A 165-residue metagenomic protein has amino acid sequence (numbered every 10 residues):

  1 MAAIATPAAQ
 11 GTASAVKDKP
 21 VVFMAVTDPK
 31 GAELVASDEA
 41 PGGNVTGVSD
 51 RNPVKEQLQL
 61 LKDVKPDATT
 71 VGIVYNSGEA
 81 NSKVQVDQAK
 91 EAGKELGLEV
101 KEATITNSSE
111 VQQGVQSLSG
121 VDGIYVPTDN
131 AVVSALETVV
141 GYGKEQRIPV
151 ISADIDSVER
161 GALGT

Functional and structural regions predicted by a protein language model:
M1, T69, D122, L163: Conserved acidic residues
M1-A36, D129-K144, I148-I151: Beta-alpha junction/loop-to-helix N-cap segments that form part of ligand/metal-binding clefts
A3-A5, T12, D18, V22 (+5 more regions): Extracytoplasmic/periplasmic mature domains of Sec-exported, cell-envelope-associated bacterial proteins
P7-Q10, T27-G31, N52-V54, S77-N81 (+3 more regions): Solvent-exposed loop/turn segments at secondary-structure junctions within structured extracellular/periplasmic domains
A32-L60, E159-T165: Short beta-strand elements at the ligand-binding edges of bilobed clamshell
T46-K94: An alpha-beta-alpha
V74, A80-I148: Pocket-lining segment of extracytoplasmic ligand-binding domains
Q146-L163: Periplasmic-binding protein-like
